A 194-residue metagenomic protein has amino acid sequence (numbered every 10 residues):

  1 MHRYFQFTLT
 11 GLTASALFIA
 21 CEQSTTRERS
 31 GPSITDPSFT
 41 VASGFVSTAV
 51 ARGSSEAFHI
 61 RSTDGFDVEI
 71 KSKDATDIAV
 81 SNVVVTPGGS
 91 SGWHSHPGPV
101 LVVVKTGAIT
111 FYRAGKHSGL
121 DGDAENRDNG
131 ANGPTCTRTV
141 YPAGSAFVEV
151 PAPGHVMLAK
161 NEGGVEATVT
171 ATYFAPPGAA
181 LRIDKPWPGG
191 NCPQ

Functional and structural regions predicted by a protein language model:
F18-A20: C-terminal motif of bacterial Sec signal peptides marking the signal peptidase cleavage site
E22-S24: Bacterial signal peptide processing site
V46-G92, T172: A short glycine-rich, His/Asp/Glu-containing loop-to-beta-strand
F58-S62, H155-Q194: Double-stranded beta-helix
A79-S95, K116-S118, V140-P142, V150-P151: Conserved short histidine dyad/triad with adjacent acidic residue
V84-V85, P99-G115, N126: Short, conserved beta-strand element in jelly-roll/cupin
W93, F111-Y112, T137-R138, E149 (+1 more regions): Short beta-strand His + acidic residue motifs that chelate non-heme Fe in jelly-roll/DSBH and cupin folds
G115-P153: Short acidic-glycine-tyrosine-enriched beta hairpin
